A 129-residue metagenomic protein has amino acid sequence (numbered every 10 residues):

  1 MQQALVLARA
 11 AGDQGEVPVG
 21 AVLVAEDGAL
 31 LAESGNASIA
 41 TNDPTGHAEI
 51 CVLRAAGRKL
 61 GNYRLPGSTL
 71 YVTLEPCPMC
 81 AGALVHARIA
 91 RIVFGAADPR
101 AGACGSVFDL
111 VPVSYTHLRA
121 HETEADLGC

Functional and structural regions predicted by a protein language model:
M1-D13: Short, basic/aromatic recognition patches
V19-V24: Short beta-strand scaffold segments in enzyme catalytic cores
A40-I50: A short, polar/charged loop-to-alpha-helix boundary motif
N62-L74: Immediate flanking context of iron-sulfur cluster ligation sites
L74-A87: Local cysteine-cluster metal-coordination motifs and their immediate loop/turn environment, predominantly Fe-S cluster
T116-T123: Conserved small/polar residues in nucleotide/adenosyl-binding loops
L127-C129: Hydrophobic alpha-helical segments, chiefly the membrane-spanning helices and signal/signal-anchor peptides
